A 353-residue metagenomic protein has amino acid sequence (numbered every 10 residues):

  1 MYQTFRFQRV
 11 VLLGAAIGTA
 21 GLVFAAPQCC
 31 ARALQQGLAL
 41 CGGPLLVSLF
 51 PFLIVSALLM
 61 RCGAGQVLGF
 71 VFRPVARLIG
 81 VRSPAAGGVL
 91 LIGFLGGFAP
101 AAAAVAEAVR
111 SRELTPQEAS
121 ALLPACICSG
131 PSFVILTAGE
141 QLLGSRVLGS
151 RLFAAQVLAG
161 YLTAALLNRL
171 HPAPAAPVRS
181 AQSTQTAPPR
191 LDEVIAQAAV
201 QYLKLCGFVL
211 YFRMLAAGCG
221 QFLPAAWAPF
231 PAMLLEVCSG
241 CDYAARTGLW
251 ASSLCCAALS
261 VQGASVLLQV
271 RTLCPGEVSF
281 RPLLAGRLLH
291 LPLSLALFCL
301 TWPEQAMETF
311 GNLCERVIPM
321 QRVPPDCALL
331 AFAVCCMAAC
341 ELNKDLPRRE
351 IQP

Functional and structural regions predicted by a protein language model:
M1-R6: Short, Lys/Arg-rich, polar N-terminal cytosolic tail immediately upstream of the first transmembrane signal-anchor
G14-P27, L34-P44, F50-I54, L58 (+2 more regions): Selected transmembrane alpha-helices and immediately adjacent juxtamembrane segments of polytopic inner-membrane
Q28-A39, L143-G144, P224-A225, A306-V317: Membrane-interface helix termini and inter-helical loops of multi-pass transporters
G43, V47-V109: Membrane helical hairpin/interfacial module
L53, A106, L123-Q182, R213 (+2 more regions): Alpha-helical transmembrane segments of multi-pass small-molecule/ion transporters
A64, L191, I195-G263: Transmembrane helical segments that form the transport core of multi-pass membrane transport proteins
I79-L143, P231-R246, S252-G276, L284-L288: Alpha-helical membrane segments and immediately flanking helix-loop junctions that form or couple to the substrate/ion
T115-A121, P131-V134, Y161, S252-D345: C-terminal transmembrane helix pair
